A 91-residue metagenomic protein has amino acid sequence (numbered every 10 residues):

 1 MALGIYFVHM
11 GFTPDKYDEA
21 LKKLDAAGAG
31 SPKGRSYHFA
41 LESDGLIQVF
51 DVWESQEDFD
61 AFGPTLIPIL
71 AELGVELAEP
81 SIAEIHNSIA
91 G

Functional and structural regions predicted by a protein language model:
M1-F50, E54-P68, E76-G91: Short S/T/G/P-rich N-terminal loop/turn motif that feeds into the first structured element of a domain
